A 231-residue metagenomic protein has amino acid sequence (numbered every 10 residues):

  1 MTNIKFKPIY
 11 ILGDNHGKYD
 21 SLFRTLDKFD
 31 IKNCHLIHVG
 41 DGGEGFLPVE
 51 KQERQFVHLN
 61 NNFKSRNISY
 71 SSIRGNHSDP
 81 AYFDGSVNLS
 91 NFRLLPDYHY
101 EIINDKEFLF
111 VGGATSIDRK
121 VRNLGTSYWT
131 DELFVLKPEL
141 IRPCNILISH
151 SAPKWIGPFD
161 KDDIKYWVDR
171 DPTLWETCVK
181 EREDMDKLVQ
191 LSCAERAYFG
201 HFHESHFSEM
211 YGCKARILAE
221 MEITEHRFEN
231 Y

Functional and structural regions predicted by a protein language model:
M1-T2, F6, K28-F29, L140 (+1 more regions): Short amphipathic alpha-helical segments
T2-K5, L12, G17-I103: Core catalytic region of metal-dependent phosphoesterases/phosphodiesterases, especially metallo-beta-lactamase-like
I11-D14, L36-D41, S69-H77, L95-P96 (+4 more regions): Active-site neighborhood of phospho(di)ester-bond hydrolases with catalytic His/Asp-centered motifs
F23, L136-P138, D186: Short hydrophobic/charged patches on amphipathic alpha-helices used for structural packing and interfaces
D30-I31, N60-N67, L140-I141, L188-C193 (+1 more regions): Short, conserved loop/helix-junction motifs that constitute active-site signature segments in enzyme catalytic cores
E44, F63, I73-L174: Conserved catalytic scaffold of divalent metal-dependent phosphoesterases
E44, K51-L59, N67, L147-F199: Cap/insert and terminal regions of metallo-dependent hydrolase folds
E101-D105, K187-S192, R196, H203-Y231: Binuclear metal-dependent phosphoesterase catalytic core
